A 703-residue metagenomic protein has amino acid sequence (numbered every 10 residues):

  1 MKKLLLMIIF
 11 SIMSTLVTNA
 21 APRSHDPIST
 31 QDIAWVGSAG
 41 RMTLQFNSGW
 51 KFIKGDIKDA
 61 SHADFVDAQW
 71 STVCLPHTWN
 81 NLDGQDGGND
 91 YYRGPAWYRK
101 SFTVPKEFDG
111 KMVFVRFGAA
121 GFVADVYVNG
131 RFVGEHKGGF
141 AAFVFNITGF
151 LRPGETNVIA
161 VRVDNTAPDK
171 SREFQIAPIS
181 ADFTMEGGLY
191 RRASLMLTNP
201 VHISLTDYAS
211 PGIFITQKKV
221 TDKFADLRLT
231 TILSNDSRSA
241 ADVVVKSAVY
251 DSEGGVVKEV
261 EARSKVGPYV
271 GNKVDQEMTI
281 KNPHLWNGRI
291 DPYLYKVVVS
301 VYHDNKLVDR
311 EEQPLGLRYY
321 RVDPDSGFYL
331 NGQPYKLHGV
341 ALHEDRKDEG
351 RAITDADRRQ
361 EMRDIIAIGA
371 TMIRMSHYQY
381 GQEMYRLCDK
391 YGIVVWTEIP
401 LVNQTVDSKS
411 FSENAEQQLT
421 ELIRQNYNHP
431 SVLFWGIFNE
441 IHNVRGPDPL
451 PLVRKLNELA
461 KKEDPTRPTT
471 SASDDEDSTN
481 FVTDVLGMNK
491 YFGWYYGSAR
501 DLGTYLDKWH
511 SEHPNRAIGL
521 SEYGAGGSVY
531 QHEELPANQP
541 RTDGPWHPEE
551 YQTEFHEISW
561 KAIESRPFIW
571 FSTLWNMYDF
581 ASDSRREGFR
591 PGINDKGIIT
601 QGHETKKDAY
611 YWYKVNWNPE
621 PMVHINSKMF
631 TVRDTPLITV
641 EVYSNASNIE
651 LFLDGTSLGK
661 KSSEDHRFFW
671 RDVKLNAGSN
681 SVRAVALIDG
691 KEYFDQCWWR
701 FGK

Functional and structural regions predicted by a protein language model:
M1-F10, T18-S376, G392-V395, Q418 (+5 more regions): Secreted/periplasmic carbohydrate-active enzymes, especially glycoside hydrolases
S11-N19, Q531, D579: Short hydrophobic alpha-helical membrane-anchoring segments
M362-I365, M372-Y613, E620-T639, G655 (+1 more regions): Substrate-binding/catalytic cleft of secreted carbohydrate-active enzymes, primarily glycoside hydrolases
